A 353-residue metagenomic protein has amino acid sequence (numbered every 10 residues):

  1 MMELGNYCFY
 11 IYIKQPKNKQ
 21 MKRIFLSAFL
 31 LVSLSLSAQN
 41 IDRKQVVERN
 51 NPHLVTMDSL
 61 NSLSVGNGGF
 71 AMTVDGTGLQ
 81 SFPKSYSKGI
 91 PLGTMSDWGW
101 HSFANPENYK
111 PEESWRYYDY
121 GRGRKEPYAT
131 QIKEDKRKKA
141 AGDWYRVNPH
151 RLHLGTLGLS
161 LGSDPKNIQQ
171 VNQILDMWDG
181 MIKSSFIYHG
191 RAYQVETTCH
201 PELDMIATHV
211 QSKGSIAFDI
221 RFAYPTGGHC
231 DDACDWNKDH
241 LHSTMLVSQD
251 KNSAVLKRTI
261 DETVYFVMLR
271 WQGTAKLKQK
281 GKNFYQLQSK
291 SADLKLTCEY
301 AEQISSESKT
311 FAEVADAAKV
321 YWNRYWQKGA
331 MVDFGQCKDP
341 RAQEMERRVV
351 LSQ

Functional and structural regions predicted by a protein language model:
M1-M2: Methionine residue identity
I11-I13: Intrinsically disordered, low-complexity terminal segments enriched in Ser/Thr
K17-I24: Positively charged n-region of N-terminal signal peptides that target proteins for export
F29-A38: Hydrophobic h-region of N-terminal signal peptides that target proteins for export in Gram-negative bacteria
Q39-Q353: Acidic/polar, glycine-enriched structural segments that form the non-catalytic walls/loops of the carbohydrate-binding
